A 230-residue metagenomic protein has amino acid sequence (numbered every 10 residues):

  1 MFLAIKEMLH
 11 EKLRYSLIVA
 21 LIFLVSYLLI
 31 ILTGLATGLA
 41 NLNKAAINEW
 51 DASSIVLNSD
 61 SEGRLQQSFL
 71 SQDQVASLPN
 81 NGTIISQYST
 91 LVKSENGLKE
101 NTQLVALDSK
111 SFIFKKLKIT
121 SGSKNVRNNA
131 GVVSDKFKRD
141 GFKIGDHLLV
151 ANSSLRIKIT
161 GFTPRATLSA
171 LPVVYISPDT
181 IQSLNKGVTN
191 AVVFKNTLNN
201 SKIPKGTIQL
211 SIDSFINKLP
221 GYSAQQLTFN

Functional and structural regions predicted by a protein language model:
M1, W50-S53, L78-T83, K99-N101 (+5 more regions): Short glycine/proline-enriched coil/turn segments at helix->beta-strand junctions
M1-L29, A40, A45: N-terminal Sec/SRP start-transfer signal
F2-K12, L39-N41, I84, S89 (+2 more regions): N-terminal secretory/membrane-targeting helices
L24-L35, N230: Hydrophobic alpha-helical membrane-associated segments
A45-V92, N101-D108, G206-T207: Membrane-proximal extracellular/periplasmic loop immediately following the first transmembrane helix
I47, Q74-N81, S134-K138, H147-N152 (+4 more regions): Alpha-helix C-terminal capping segments
E100-D108, K115-D179: Hydrophobic secondary-structure segments that place a key small or acidic residue at a functional site
F162-N230: Mechanotransmission and gating elements of multispan inner-membrane complexes involved in transport and envelope
